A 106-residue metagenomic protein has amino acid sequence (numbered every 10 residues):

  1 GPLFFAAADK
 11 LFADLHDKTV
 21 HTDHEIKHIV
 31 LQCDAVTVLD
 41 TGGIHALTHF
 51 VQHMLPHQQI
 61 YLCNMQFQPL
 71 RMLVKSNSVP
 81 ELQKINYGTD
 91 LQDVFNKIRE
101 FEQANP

Functional and structural regions predicted by a protein language model:
G1-P106: Structured cytosolic domains appended to multi-pass membrane proteins
